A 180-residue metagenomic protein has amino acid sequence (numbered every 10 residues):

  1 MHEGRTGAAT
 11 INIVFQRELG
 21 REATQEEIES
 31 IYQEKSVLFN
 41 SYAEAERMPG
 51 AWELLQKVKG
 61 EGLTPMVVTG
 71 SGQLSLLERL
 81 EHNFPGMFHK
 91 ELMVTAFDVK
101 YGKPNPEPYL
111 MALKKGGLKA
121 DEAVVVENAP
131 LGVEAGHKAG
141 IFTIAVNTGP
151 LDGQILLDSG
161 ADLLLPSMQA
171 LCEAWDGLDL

Functional and structural regions predicted by a protein language model:
M1-E3, T69: Active-site nucleophile and cofactor-binding loops and adjacent substrate-binding regions of central metabolic enzymes
E3-L38, K57: A metal-dependent, Asp-based hydrolase signature
R5, E61-G62, S159: Structured helix-beta-strand junction loops
G7, R47, N105: Conserved donor sugar-nucleotide recognition element shared by glycan-biosynthetic enzymes
V14-E18, Y42, N83, K115: Alpha-helical structural context
Q25-E26, W52-Q56, G72-L180: Asp-based, Mg2+/Mn2+-dependent phosphohydrolase catalytic module
V37-V67: Short, acidic loop-to-helix structural element flanking the phosphoryl-transfer center in phosphate-processing enzymes
